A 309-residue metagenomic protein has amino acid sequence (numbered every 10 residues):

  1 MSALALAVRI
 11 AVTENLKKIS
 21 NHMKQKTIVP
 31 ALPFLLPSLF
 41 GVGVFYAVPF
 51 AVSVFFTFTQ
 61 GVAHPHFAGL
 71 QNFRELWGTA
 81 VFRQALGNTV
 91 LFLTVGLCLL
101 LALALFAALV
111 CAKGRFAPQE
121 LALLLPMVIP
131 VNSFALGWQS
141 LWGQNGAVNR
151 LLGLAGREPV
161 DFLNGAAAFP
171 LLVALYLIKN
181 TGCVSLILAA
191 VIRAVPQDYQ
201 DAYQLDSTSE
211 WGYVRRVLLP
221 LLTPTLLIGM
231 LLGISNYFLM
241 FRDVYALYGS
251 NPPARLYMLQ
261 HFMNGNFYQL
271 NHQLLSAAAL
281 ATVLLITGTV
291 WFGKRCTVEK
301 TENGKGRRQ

Functional and structural regions predicted by a protein language model:
M1-A3, S20: Non-catalytic N-terminal targeting/anchoring module and adjacent flexible stem/linker that precedes the structured
A3-E14: Acidic, Ala/Val/Gly-enriched low-complexity intrinsically disordered segments
V12-K26: Short, Lys/Arg-rich, polar N-terminal cytosolic tail immediately upstream of the first transmembrane signal-anchor
K26-Q309: A structural signal for multi-pass alpha-helical bundles of membrane permease subunits that mediate small-molecule
